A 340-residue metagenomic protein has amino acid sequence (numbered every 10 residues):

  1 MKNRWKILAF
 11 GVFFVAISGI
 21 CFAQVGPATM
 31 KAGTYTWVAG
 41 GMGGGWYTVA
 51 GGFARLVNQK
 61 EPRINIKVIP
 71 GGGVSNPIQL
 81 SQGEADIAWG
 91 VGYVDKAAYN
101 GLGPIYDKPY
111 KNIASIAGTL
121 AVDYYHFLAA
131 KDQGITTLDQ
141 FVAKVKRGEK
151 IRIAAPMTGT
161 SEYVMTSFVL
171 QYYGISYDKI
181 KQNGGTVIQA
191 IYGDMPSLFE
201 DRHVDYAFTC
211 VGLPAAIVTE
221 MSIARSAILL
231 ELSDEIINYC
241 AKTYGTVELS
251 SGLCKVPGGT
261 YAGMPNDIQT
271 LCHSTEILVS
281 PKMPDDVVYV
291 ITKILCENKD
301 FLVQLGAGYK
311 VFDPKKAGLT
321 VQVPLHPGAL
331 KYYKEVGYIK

Functional and structural regions predicted by a protein language model:
M1-G33: Short, low-complexity disordered leader/linker segments with a strong preference for bacterial N-terminal type II
A32-K60, I64-K67, Y125, A129-D201 (+4 more regions): Bilobed "Venus flytrap"/periplasmic-binding protein-like clamshell domains and structurally analogous long
V49-L56, K67-K108, G193-L198, L213-S222: Pocket-flanking alpha-helical
G92-V94, G103, S115, Q133 (+1 more regions): Pocket-lining segment of extracytoplasmic ligand-binding domains
Y93, A98-D123, L128-L138: Signal peptide-directed extracytoplasmic domains
L120-Y124, G148, L271-C272: Short, solvent-exposed loop/turn segments at the edges of secondary structure
F141-K146, T246-L302: Bilobed periplasmic-binding protein/Venus flytrap-like ligand-binding cleft at the lobe interface of extracytoplasmic
Y206, V211-I223, L229, C272 (+1 more regions): An extracytoplasmic/periplasmic, membrane-proximal ligand-sensing/linker region
